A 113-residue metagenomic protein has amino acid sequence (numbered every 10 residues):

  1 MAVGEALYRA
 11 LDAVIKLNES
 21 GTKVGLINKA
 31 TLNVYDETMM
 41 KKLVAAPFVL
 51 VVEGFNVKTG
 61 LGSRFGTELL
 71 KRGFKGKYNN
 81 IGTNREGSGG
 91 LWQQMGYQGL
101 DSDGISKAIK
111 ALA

Functional and structural regions predicted by a protein language model:
M1-A113: Thiamine diphosphate
